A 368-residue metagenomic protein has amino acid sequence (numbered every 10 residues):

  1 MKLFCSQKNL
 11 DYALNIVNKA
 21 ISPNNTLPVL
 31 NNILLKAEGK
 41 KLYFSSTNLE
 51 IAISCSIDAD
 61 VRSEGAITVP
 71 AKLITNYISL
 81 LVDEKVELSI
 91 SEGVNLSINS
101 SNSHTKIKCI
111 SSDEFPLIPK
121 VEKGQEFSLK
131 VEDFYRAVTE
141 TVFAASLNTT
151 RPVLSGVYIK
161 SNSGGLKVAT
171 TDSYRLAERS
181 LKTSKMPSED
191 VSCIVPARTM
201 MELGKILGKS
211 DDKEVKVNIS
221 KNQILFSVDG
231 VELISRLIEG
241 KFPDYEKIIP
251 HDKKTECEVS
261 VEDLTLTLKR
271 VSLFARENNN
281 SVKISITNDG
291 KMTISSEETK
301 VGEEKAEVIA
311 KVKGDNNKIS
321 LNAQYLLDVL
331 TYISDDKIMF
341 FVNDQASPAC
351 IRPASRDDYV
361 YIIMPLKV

Functional and structural regions predicted by a protein language model:
M1-V368: Structural preference for solvent-exposed beta-strand-turn elements and adjacent flexible terminal/loop segments within
